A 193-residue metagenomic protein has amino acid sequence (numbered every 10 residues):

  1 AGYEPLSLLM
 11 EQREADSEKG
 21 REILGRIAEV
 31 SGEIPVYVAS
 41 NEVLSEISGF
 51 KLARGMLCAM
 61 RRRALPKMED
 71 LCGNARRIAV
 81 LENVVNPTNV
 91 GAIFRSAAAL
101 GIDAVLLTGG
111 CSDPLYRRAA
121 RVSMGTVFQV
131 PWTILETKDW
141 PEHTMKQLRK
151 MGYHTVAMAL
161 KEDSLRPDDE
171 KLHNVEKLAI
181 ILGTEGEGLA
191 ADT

Functional and structural regions predicted by a protein language model:
A1-E4, M10, A15, E22 (+4 more regions): RNA substrate-binding interface of SAM-dependent RNA methyltransferases
S45, R118, A191: Alpha-helical elements of the RecA-like P-loop NTPase motor core of helicases
K51, P87, R121, A179 (+1 more regions): Short glycine- and Lys/Arg-enriched binding-loop motifs that mark or flank ligand-binding interfaces
C58: Glycine-rich phosphate-binding loops that contact phosphosugars or nucleotide phosphates
V156-T193: Active-site/ligand-binding-proximal alpha/beta "capping" segment
